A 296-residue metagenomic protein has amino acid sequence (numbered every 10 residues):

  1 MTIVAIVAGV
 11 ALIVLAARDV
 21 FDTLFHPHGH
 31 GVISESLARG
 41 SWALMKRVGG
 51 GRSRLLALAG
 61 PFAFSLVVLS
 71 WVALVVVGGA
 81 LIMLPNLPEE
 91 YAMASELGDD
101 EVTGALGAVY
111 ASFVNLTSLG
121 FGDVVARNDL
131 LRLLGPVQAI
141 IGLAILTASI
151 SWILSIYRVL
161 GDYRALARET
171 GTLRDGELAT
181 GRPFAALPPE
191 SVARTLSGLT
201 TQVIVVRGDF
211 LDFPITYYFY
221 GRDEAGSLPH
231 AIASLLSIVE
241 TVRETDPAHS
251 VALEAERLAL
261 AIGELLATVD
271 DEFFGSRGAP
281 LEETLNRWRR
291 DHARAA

Functional and structural regions predicted by a protein language model:
M1-V4, V14, R18-D22, L74-A94: Juxtamembrane "helix exit" motif at the C-terminal ends of alpha-helical transmembrane segments in multi-pass membrane
T2-G31, A63-L69: Transmembrane alpha-helix/interfacial motif
V10-V20, W71, A94-A165: Pore domain of cation channels
P27-R52, A94-S95, A165-R174: Membrane-interface amphipathic/juxtamembrane segments adjacent to transmembrane helices
K46-F64, D123: Cytosolic juxtamembrane amphipathic/interface segments immediately preceding and feeding into a transmembrane helix
A57-M83: Membrane helical hairpin/interfacial module
Y157-R182: Membrane-proximal helical linkers
R174-F184, P188-V203, R207-A296: Soluble C-terminal extramembrane regulatory/interaction domains of multi-pass membrane proteins
